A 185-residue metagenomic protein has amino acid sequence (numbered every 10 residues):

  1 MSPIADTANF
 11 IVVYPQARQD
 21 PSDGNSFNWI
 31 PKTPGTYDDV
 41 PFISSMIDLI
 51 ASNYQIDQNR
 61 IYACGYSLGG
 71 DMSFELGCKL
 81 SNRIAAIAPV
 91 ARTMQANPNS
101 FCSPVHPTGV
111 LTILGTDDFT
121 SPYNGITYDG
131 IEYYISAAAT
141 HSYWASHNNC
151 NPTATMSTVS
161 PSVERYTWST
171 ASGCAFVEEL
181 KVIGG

Functional and structural regions predicted by a protein language model:
M1-Y62, Y66, M72-K79: Serine-hydrolase catalytic machinery in alpha/beta-hydrolase-like enzymes
I11, A17-S22, S67-D71, R92-A96 (+2 more regions): Solvent-exposed loop/turn segments at secondary-structure junctions within structured extracellular/periplasmic domains
V12-Y14, R165, E179-K181: Conserved beta-strand scaffold positions in the cores of enzyme catalytic domains, especially in NTP/NDP-utilizing
A51-T108, F119: Primarily recognizes the serine-hydrolase "nucleophile elbow" in alpha/beta-hydrolase and SGNH/GDSL folds
N59, S172-V177: A short helix-to-beta-strand connector/capping loop
A85-C174, G184: The feature captures the conserved acid-bearing segment of alpha/beta-hydrolase catalytic domains
